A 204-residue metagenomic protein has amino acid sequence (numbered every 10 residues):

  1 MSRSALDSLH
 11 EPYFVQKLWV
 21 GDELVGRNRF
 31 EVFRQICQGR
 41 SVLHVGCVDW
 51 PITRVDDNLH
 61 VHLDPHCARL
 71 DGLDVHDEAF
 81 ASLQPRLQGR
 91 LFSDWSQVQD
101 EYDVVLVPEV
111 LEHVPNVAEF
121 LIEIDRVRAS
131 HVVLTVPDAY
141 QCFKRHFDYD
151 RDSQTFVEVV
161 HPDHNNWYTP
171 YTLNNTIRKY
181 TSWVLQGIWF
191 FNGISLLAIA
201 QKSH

Functional and structural regions predicted by a protein language model:
S2-R27, V75, S93-Q97, V104 (+1 more regions): S-adenosyl-L-methionine-dependent methyltransferase catalytic module, highlighting the catalytic core
E23-R40, R54-L59: Conserved alpha-helix/loop element of class I SAM-dependent methyltransferases that forms part of the SAM/SAH-binding
F33, L63, I124: Class I S-adenosylmethionine-dependent transferase superfamily signal
S41, D103-V104: Structural motif
H44, E112: Class I SAM-dependent methyltransferase core
V48-D94: Class I SAM-dependent methyltransferase SAM/SAH-binding core
V104-V110: A short beta-strand submotif of the Rossmann-like class I SAM-dependent methyltransferase core that lines
